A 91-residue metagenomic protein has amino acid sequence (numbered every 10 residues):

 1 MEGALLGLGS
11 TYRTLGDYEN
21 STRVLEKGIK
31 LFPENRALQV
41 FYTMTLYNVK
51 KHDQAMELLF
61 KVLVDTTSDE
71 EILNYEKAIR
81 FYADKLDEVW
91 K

Functional and structural regions predicted by a protein language model:
M1-K30: Alpha-helical adaptor scaffolds
T14, N48, Y82-K85: Register position in tetratricopeptide repeats
N20-G28, M56-V62, W90-K91: Alpha-helical repeat scaffolds
T22-V24, E34-N48, V62: A contiguous pocket-lining binding segment that forms or flanks enzyme active sites
E26-E34, V64-D69: Solenoid-like repeat scaffolds
L46-E70, R80: TPR/TPR-like (Sel1-like) alpha-helical repeat modules
